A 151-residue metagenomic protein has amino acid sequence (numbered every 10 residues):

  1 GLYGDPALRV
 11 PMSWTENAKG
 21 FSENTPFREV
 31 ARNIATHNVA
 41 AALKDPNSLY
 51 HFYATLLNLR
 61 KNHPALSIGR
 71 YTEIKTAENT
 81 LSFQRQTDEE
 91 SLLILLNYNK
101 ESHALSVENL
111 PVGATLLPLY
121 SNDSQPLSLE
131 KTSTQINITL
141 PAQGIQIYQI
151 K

Functional and structural regions predicted by a protein language model:
G1-A104: Loop/helix patches that line or flank the sugar-binding groove of alpha-linked glycan CAZymes
W14-N17, S121, I150: Active-site donor-binding loop signature of nucleotide-sugar glycosyltransferases
E89, V112, P141-A142: Residue-level preference for short coil/turn positions at secondary-structure junctions
E90-S91, S124-L127, Q146: Short, surface-exposed beta-strand/loop "edge" segments at domain boundaries and coil↔beta transitions
L93-L96, P118-L119, Y148-Q149: Conserved active-site loop/cleft motifs that coordinate metal ions or position small ligands
S102-N122: Beta-strand-rich binding/interaction modules
L117-Q135: Solvent-exposed beta-strand/loop surfaces of large extracellular or lumenal domains
E130-K151: C-terminal beta-strand-rich structural cap/linker in extracellular carbohydrate-active enzymes
